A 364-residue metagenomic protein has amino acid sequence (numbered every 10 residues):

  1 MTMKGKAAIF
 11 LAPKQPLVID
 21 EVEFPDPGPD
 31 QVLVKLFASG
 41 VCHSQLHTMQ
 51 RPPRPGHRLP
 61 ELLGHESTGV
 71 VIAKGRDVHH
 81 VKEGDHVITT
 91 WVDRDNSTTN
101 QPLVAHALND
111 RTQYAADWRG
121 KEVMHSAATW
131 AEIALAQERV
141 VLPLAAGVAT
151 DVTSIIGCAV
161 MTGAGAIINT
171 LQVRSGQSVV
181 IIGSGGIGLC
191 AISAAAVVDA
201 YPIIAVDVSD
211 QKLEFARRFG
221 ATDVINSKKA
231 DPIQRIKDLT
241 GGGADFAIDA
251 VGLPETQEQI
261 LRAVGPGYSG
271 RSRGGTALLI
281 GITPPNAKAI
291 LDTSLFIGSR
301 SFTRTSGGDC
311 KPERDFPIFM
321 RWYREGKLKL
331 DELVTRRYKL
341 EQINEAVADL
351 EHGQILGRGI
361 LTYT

Functional and structural regions predicted by a protein language model:
M1-M3, G242, E258-L261, P266-G270 (+1 more regions): C-terminal hydrophobic helical "lid"/dimerization subdomain of Rossmann-like NAD(P)H-dependent oxidoreductases
P25-S39, P52-Q101, P143-G147: Glycine-rich beta-strand-centered segment in the early N-terminal region that forms part of a ligand/cofactor-binding
T90-I133, E138-R139: Cysteine-cluster motifs in flexible loop/terminal segments that predominantly coordinate metals
R139-V140, A145-A230, Q234, F246: Mid-domain Rossmann-like dinucleotide-binding core that forms the NAD(H)/NADP(H) cofactor-binding site
L171-R174, V208, E214-S301, T364: Glycine-rich cofactor phosphate-binding loops and adjacent beta1-alpha1 units of small-molecule cofactor enzyme domains
